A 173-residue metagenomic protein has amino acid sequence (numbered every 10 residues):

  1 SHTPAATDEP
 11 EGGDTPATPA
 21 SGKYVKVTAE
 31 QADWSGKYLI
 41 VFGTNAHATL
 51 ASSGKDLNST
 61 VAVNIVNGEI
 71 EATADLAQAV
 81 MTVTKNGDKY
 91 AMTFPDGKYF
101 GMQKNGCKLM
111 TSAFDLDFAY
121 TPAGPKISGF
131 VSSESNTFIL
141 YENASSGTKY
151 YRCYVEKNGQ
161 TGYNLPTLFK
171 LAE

Functional and structural regions predicted by a protein language model:
S1-A6: Conserved "repeat-terminator" motif of extracellular CCP/Sushi domains
G12-E173: Lectin-like carbohydrate-binding module/patch detector with strong preference for beta-trefoil
